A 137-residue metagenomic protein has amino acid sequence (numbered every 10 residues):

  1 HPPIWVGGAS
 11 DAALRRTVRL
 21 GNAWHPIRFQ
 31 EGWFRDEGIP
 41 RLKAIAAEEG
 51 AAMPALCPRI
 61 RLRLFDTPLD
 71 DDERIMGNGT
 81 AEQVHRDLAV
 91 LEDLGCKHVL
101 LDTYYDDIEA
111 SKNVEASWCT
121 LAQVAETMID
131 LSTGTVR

Functional and structural regions predicted by a protein language model:
H1-R137: Active-site-adjacent structural elements that line small-molecule/cofactor binding pockets in enzymes
